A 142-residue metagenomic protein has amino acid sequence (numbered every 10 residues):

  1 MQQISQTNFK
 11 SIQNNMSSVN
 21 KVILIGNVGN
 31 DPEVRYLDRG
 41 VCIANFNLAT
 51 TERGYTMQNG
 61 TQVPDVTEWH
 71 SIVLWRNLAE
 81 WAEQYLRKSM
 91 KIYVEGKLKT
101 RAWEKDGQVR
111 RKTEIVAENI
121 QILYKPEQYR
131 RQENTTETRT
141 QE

Functional and structural regions predicted by a protein language model:
M1-V19, P32-G40, T56-V63, D106-Q108 (+1 more regions): Acidic, gly/ser/pro-rich intrinsically disordered tails
L24-V28, L48, K88-K99, A117-I120: OB-fold and OB-like beta-barrel modules that bind single-stranded nucleic acids
L24-V66, A102, R111: Core FKBP-type peptidyl-prolyl cis-trans isomerase
P32, T50-E52, R76-L78, A102-E104 (+2 more regions): Short, well-ordered turn and helix-capping elements at secondary-structure junctions
I72-R110: Beta-rich strand-turn-strand
E114: Short aromatic/basic micro-patch
